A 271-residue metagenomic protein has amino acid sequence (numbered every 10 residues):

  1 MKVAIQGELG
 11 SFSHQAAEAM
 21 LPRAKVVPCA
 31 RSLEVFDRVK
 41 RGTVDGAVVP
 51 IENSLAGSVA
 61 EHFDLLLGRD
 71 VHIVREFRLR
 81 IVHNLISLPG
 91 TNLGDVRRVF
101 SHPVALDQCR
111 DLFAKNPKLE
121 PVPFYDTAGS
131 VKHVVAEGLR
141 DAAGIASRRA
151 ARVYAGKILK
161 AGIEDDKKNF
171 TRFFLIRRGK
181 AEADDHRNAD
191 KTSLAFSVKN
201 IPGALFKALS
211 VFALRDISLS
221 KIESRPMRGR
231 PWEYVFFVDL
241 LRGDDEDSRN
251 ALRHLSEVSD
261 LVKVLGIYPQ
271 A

Functional and structural regions predicted by a protein language model:
M1-A271: Domain-level signature for soluble enzymes in the chorismate/prephenate branch of the shikimate pathway
